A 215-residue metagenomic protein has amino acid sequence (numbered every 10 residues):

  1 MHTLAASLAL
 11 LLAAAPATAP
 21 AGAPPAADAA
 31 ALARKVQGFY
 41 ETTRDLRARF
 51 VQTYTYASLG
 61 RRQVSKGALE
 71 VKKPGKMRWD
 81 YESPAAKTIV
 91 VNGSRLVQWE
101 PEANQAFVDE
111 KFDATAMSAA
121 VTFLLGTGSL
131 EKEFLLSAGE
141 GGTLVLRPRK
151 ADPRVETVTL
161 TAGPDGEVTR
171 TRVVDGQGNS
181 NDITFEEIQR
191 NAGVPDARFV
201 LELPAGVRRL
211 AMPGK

Functional and structural regions predicted by a protein language model:
A5-A15: Bacterial N-terminal signal peptides
P24-A27, A31-R62, V90, S94-E156 (+1 more regions): Flexible, processing/modification-adjacent segments and terminal tails in exported/periplasmic/extracellular proteins
A57, R78, A85-K87, Q105 (+3 more regions): Short beta-strands and strand-coil junctions in structured, solvent-facing domains, enriched
R61-A68, D182: Amphipathic hydrophobic-ligand
G67-R78, E82-P84: N-terminal beta-strand/beta-hairpin edge segment
Y81-E82, P101-E102, V173-D175: Beta-turn initiation residues at beta-strand->coil junctions
S129-F134, A138-K215: Gly/Pro-enriched, hydrophobic low-complexity segments that function as extracytoplasmic propeptides/linkers
